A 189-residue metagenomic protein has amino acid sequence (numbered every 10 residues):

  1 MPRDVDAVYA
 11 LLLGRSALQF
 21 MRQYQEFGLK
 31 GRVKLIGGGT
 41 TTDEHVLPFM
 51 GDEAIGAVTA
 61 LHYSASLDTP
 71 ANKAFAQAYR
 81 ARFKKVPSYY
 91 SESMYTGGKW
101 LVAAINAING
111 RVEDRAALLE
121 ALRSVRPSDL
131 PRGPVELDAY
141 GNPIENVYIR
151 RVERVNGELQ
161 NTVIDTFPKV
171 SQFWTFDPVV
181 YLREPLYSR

Functional and structural regions predicted by a protein language model:
M1-R189: Extracytosolic ligand-binding ectodomains
